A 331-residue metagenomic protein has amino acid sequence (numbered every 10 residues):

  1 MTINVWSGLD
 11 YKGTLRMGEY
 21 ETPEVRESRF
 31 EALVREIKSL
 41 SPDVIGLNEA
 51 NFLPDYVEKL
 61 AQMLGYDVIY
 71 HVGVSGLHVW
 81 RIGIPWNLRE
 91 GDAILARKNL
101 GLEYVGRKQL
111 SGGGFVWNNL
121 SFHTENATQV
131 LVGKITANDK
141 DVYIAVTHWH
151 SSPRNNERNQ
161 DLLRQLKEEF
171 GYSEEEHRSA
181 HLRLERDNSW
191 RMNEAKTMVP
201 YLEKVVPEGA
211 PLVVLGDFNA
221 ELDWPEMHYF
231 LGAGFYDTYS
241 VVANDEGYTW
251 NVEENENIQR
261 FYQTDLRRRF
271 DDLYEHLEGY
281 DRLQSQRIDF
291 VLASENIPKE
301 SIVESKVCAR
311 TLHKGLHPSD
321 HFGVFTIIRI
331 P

Functional and structural regions predicted by a protein language model:
M1-V5, L33-V57, L95, G133 (+5 more regions): Active-site beta-strand/loop signature of hydrolases that rely on acidic residues for catalysis
M1-Y66, G73-W86, D320, I330-P331: N-terminal, active-site-proximal structural segment of metallo-dependent hydrolase catalytic domains
T2-R29, F115-H123, H150-W190: Acidic/histidine-rich helix-loop elements that form or flank divalent-metal/phosphate-binding sites at the catalytic
S7-L9, F52-D55, H78, S151-N155 (+3 more regions): Active-site environment of divalent metal-dependent phosphoester hydrolases
K12, L102-E103, P153-N156, D237 (+1 more regions): Substrate-binding/catalytic groove segments of enzymes that remodel or degrade extracellular structural polymers
K38-S39, A61-Q62, W86-L88, T124-N126 (+4 more regions): Extracellular/periplasmic catalytic domains that process cell-envelope and extracellular macromolecules
N48-N159: Structured beta-strand-rich core segments of catalytic domains in phosphoester-bond hydrolases
P200-V213, F218-P331: Metal-dependent phosphoester-hydrolase catalytic domains
